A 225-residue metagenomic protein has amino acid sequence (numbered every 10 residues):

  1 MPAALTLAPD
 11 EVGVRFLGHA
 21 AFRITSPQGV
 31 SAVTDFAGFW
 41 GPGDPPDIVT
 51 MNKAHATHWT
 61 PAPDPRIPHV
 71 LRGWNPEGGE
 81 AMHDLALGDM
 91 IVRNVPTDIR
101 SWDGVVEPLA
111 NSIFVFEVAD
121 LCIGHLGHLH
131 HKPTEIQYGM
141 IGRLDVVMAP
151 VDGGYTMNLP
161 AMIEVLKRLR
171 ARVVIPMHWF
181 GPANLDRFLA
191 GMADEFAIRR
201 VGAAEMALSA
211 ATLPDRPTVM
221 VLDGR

Functional and structural regions predicted by a protein language model:
M1-I48, H55-T57, H69-G142, G154-P160 (+1 more regions): Core dinuclear metal-dependent hydrolase active-site scaffold
V30, P68, L169-V173: A short helix->loop->beta-strand "cap" motif at the edges of active sites that frequently abuts
P46, D145-A149, G153, M162-W179: Proline-aspartate-enriched helix->loop->beta-strand connector
A56-P61, P182-L185: Short, charged/polar "capping" segments at the starts of alpha-helices and the immediately preceding loops
P65-H69, G142-R143, V165, G191-M192: Glycine-rich, phosphate-binding/catalytic loops in enzymes
G139, R143, A161-E164, A183 (+1 more regions): Extracytoplasmic/secreted proteins, especially bacterial periplasmic and envelope-associated proteins
L169-R225: Accessory terminal helices/loops
